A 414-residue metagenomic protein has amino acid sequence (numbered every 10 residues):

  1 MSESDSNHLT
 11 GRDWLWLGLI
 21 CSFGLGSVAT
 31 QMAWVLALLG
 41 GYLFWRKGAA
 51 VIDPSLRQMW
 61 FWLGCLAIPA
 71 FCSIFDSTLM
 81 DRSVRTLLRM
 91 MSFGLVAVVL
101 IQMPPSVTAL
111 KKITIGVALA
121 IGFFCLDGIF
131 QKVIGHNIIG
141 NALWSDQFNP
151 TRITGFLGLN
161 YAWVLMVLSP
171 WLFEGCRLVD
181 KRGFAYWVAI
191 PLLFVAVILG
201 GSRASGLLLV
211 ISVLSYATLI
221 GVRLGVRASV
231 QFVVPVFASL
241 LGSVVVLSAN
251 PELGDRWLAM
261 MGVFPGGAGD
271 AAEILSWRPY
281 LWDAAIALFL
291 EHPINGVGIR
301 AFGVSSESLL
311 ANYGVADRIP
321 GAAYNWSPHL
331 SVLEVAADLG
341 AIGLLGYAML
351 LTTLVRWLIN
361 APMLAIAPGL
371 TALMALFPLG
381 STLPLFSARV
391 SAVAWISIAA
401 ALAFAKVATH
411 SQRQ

Functional and structural regions predicted by a protein language model:
M1-R85, L95-I115, L119, C176-F184 (+2 more regions): Transmembrane signal-anchor hairpin modules in multi-pass inner-membrane enzymes, especially those that act on
G11-L19, A189, W326-L330, A348-L350 (+2 more regions): Loop-to-helix entry and N-terminal half of a specific, functionally important transmembrane alpha helix in multi-pass
D13-G18, N141-F156, S276, R318-L333: Juxtamembrane membrane-water interface segments that cap and precede transmembrane helices
I20, L95, K111-A142, F148 (+4 more regions): Alpha-helical transmembrane segments of multi-pass inner-membrane proteins
S27-R46, L87-A97, N160-S169, L207-L214 (+2 more regions): Membrane-embedded alpha-helical segments of multi-pass membrane proteins, especially the transmembrane helices
L36-Y42, L209, V213-L214, L241 (+3 more regions): Transmembrane alpha-helices of multi-pass inner-membrane enzymes
L126, F130, L199, I220-G269 (+2 more regions): A membrane-periplasm/extracellular boundary helix in multi-pass inner-membrane enzymes that assemble envelope glycans
A268-D283, E291, N295-L339: Long extracytoplasmic/lumenal interhelical loops at the membrane interface of multi-pass membrane proteins
